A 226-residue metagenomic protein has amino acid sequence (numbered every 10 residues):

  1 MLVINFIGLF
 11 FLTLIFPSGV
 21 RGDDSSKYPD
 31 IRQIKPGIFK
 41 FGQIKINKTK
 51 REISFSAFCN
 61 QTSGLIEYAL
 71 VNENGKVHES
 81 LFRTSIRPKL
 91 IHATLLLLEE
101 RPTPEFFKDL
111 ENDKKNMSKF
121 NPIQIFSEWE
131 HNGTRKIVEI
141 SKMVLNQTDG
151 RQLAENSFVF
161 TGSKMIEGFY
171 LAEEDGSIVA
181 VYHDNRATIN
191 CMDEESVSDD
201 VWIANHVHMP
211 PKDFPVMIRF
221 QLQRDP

Functional and structural regions predicted by a protein language model:
M1-I7: Bacterial N-terminal signal peptides that target proteins for export
N5, T13-F16, K45: Functionally constrained cores in energy, signaling, and assembly domains
F6, P17-V20, K35, K40: Intrinsically disordered, low-complexity segments enriched in small/polar residues
I7-L9, R51: N-terminal leader/targeting segments
L12-P29: Bacterial Sec-dependent signal peptides at the C-terminal "C-region" and cleavage site
D24-P226: Long, low-hydrophobicity ectodomains and other hydrophilic envelope-associated domains
